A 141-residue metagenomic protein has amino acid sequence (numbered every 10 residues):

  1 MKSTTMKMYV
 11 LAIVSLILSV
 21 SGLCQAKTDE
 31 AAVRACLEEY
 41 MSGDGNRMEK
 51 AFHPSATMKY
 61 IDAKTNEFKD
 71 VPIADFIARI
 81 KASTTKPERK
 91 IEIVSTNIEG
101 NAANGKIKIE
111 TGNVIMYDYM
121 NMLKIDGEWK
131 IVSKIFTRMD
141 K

Functional and structural regions predicted by a protein language model:
K2-V10: Bacterial N-terminal signal peptides that target proteins for export
L11, S19-N46: Short, low-complexity N-terminal intrinsically disordered segments enriched in polar/charged residues
T28-E30, D70-V114: Surface-exposed, charged secondary-structure patches
D44-K59: Short, well-ordered alpha-helical segments enriched in acidic and aromatic residues
M58-E67: A short gly/proline-enriched turn/hairpin at secondary-structure junctions
Y117-K141: Short beta-strand edge/turn micro-motifs at domain boundaries
